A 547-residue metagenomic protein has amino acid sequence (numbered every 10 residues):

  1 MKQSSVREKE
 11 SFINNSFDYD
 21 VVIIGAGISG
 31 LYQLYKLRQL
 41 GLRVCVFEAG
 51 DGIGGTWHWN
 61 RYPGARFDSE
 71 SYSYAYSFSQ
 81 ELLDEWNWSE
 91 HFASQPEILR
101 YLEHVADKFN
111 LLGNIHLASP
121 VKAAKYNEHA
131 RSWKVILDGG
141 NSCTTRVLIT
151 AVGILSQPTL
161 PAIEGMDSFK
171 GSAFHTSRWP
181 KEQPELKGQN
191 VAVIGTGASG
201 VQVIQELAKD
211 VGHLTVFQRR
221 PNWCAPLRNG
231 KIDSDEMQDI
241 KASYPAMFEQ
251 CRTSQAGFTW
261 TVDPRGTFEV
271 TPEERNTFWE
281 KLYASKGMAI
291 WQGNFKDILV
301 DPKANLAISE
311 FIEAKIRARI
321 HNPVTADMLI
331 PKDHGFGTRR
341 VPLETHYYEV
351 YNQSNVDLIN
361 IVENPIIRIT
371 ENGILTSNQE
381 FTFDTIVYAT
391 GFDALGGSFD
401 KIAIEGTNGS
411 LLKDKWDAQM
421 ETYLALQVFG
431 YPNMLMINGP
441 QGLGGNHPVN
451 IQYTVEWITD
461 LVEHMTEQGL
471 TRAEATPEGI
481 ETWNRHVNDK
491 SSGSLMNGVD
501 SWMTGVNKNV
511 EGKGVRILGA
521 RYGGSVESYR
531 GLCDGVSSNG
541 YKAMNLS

Functional and structural regions predicted by a protein language model:
M1-V21, A26-L31, Y35-M166, E182-Q183 (+3 more regions): N-terminal FAD-binding dinucleotide-binding subdomain shared by FAD-dependent oxidases/monooxygenases
R178: Flexible, glycine/small-residue-enriched loop-and-beta-strand segment within the central core of proteins
Q189-I194: The substrate-binding groove and active-site-proximal loops of carbohydrate-active enzymes, especially glycoside
I204: Ligand/cofactor pocket segment of small-molecule handling proteins
